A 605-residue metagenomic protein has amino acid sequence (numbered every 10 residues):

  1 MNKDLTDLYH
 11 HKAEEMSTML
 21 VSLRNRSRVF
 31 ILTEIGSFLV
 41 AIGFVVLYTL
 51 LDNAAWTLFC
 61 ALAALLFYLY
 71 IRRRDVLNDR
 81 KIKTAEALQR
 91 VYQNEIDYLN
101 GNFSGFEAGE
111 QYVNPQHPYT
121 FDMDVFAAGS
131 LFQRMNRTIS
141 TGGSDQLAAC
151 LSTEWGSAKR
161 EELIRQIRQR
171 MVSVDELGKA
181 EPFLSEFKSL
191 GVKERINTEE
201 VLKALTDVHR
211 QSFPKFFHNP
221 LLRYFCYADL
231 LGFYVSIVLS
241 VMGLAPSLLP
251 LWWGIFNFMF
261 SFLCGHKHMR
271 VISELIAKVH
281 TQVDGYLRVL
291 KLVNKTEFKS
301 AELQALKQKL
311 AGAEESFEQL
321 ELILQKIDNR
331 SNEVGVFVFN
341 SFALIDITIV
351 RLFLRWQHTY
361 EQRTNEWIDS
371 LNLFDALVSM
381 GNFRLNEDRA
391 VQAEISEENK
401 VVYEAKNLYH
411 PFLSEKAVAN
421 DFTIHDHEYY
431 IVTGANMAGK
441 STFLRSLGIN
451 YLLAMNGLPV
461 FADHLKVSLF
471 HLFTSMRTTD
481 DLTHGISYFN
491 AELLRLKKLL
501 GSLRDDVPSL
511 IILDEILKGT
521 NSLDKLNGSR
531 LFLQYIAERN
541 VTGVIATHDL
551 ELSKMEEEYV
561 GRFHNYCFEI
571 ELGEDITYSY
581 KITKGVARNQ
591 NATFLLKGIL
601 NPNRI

Functional and structural regions predicted by a protein language model:
M1-A435, F443-L472, L494-R495: Alpha-helical coupling/stalk and coiled-coil linker elements that connect catalytic or binding modules and transmit
M380-F383, E387-I605: ATPase nucleotide-binding head domains, primarily ABC-like/P-loop NTPase cores
